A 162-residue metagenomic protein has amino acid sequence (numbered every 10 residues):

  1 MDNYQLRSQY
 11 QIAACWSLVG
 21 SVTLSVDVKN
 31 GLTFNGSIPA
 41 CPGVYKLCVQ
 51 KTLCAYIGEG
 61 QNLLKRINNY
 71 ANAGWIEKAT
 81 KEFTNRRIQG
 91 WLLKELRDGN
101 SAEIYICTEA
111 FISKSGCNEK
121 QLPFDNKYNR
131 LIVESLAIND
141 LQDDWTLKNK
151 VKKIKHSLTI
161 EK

Functional and structural regions predicted by a protein language model:
M1-V44, V49-A55, Q61-K162: Boundary/linker segments flanking structured domains
